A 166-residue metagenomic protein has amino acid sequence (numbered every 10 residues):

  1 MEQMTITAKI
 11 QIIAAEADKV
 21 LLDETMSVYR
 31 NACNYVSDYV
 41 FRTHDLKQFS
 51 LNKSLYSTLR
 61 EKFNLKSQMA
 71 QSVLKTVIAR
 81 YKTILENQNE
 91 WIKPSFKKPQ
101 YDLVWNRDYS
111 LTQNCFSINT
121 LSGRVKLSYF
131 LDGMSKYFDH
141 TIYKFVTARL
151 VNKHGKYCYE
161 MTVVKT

Functional and structural regions predicted by a protein language model:
M1-T166: Nucleic-acid substrate recognition interfaces
